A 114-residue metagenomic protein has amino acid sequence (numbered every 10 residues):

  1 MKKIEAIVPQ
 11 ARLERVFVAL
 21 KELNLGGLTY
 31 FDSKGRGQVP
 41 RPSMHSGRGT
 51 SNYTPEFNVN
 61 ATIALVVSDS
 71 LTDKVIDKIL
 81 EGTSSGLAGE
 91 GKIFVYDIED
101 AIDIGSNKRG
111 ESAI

Functional and structural regions predicted by a protein language model:
M1-I114: Positively charged, small/polar-rich N-terminal and surface patches that mediate targeting and assembly and bind
